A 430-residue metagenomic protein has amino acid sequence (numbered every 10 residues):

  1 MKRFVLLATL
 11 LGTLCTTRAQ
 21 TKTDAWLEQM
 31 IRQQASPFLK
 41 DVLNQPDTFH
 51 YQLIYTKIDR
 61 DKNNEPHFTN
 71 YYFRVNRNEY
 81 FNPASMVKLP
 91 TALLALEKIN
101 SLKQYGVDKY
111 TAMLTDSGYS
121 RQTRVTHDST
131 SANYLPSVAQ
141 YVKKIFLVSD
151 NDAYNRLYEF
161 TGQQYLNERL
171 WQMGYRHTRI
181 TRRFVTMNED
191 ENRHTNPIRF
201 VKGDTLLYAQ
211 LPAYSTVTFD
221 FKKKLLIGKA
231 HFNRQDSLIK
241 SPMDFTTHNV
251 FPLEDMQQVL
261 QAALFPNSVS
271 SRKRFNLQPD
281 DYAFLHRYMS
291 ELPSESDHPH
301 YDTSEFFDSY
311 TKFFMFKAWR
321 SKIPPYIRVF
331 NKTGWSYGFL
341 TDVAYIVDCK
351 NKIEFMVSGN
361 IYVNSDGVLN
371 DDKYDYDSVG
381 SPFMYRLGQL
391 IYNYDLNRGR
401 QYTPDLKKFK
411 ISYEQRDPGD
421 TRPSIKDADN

Functional and structural regions predicted by a protein language model:
M1-A25: Bacterial Sec-dependent N-terminal signal peptides
T21-L39, L43-Q45, L238-N430: Structured C-terminal helix/loop/strand segments within mature extracytoplasmic catalytic/sensor domains
K22-S36, Q45-F49, Y110, S117-G118 (+3 more regions): Active-site-adjacent helix/loop patches that line small-molecule binding or acyl-intermediate pockets
Q33-V75, V357-G359: A short, well-structured edge-of-sheet supersecondary motif
P46-H50, F68-N70, N76-N78, N82-V87 (+5 more regions): Extracytoplasmic
L53-D59, G106-H127, T161-G162, R183-E191 (+2 more regions): Acidic helix-start/capping segments at beta-turn-to-alpha-helix junctions
N82-V107, M113, V357: Active-site SXXK
K88-A95, I145, L170, M256 (+3 more regions): Residue-level preference for non-acidic, small/hydrophobic
